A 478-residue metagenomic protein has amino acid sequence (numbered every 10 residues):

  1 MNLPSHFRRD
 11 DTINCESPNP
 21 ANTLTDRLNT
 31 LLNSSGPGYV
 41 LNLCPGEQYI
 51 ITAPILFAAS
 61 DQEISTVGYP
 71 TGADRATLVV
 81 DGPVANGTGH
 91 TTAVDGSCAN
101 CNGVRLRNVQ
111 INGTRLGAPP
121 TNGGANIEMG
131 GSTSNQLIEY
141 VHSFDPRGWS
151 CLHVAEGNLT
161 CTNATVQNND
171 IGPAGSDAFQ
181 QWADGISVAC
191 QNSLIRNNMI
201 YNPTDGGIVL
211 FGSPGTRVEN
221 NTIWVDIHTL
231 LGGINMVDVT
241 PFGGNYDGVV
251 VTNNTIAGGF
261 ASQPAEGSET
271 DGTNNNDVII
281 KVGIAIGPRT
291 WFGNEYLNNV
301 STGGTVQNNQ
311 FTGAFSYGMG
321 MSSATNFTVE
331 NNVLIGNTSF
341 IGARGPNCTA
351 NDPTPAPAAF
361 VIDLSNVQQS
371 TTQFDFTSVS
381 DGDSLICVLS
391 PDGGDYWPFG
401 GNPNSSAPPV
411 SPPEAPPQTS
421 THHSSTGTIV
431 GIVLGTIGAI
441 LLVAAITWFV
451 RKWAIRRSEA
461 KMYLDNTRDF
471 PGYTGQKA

Functional and structural regions predicted by a protein language model:
M1-R9, N351-H423: Fungal extracellular Ser/Thr-rich, low-complexity intrinsically disordered regions
D10-D26, S60-P120: Right-handed parallel beta-helix/beta-spiral solenoid domain characteristic of secreted/periplasmic
I13-P18, L31-I51, Q62-P70: Glycine-rich repeat segments that build the extracellular carbohydrate-interaction surface of secreted and virion
N14-S17, L43-P45, S97-A99, T160-T162 (+2 more regions): Sequence contexts marking disulfide-bonded cysteines in secreted/extracellular proteins
L28, I51-P54, V80-S97, A118-G130 (+8 more regions): Extracellular beta-strand/beta-solenoid scaffold signature
D61-V67, N102-G113, T133-P146, H153-V154 (+7 more regions): Right-handed parallel beta-helix
P409-P471: C-terminal membrane-anchoring module of eukaryotic surface/secreted proteins
P471-A478: Intracellular C-terminal tails of type I single-pass membrane proteins
